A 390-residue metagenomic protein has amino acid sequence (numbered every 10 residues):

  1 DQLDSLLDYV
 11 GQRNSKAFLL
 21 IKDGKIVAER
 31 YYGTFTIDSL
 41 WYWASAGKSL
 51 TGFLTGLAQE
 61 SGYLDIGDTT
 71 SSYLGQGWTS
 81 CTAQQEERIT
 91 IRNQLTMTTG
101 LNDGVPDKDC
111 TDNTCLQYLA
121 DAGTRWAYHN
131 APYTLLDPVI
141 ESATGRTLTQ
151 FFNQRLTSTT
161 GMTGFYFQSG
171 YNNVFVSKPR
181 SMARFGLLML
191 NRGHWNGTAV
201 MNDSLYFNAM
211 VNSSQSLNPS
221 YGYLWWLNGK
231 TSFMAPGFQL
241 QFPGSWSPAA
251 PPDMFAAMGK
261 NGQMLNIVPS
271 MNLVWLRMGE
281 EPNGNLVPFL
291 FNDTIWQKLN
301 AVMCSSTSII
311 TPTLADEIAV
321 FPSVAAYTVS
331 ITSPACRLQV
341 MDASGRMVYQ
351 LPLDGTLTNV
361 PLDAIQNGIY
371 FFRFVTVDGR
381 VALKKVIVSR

Functional and structural regions predicted by a protein language model:
L6-F35, L265-N266, N272-L276: A short, well-structured edge-of-sheet supersecondary motif
R13, P312-R390: C-terminal outer-membrane/trafficking sorting elements
G24, W41-G67, Q94, L136-I140 (+1 more regions): Active-site SXXK
E29, I37-D38, G100-V176: Catalytic-site signature segments of enzymes, centered on catalytic residues
S61-T99, R146-K178: Active-site helix/loop module of the DD-peptidase/beta-lactamase fold, centered on the serine-lysine SxxK catalytic
A120, G161-P269, P282-N285, F289: Penicillin-binding protein/beta-lactamase superfamily catalytic region
L286-D316: Short, gly/Ser/Thr-rich active-site loops of penicillin-recognizing serine hydrolases
